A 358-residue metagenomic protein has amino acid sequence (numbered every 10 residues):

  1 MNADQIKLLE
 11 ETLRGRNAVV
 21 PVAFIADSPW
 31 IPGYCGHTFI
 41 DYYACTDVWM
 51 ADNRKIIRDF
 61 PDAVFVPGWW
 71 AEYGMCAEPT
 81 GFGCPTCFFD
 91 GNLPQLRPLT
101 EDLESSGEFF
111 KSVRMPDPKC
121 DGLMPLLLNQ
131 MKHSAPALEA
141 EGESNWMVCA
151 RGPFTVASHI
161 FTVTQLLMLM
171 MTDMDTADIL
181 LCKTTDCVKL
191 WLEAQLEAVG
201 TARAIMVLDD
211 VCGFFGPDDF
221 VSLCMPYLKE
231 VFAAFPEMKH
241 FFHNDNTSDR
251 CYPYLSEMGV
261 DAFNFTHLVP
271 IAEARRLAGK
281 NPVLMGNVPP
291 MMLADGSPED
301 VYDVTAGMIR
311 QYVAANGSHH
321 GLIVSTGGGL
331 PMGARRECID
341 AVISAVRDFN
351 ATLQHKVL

Functional and structural regions predicted by a protein language model:
M1-Y42, W49, V66, T100 (+1 more regions): Active-site loop segments of alpha/beta catalytic cores
C35-C76: Segments that shape or occlude catalytic/ligand-binding pockets
G74-P116: A contiguous, low-structure linker/loop signature
